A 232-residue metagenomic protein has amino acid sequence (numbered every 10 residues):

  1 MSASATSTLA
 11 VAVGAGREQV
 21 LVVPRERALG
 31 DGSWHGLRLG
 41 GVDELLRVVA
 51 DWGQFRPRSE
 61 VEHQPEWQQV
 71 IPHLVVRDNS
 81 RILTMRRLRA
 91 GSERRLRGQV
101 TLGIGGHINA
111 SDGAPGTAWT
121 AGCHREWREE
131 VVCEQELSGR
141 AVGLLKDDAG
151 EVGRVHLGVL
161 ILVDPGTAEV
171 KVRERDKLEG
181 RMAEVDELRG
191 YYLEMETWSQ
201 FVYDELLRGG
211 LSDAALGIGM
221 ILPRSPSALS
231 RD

Functional and structural regions predicted by a protein language model:
A3-V13, L21-E26, R58, G98-S111 (+1 more regions): Nudix hydrolase/Nudix homology domain
A12-A50: Extreme N-terminus nucleophile/cap motif
E18, W67-H73, G158-L160: Extracellular structured ligand-interaction cores
D31, I82, T167-K171: Residue-level signal for secondary-structure boundary sites
G36-N79, R87-E93: Acidic, metal-coordinating catalytic segment for phosphate/diphosphate chemistry, firing primarily on the Nudix
E62-E66, S92, D112-P115, W119 (+2 more regions): Conserved aromatic-histidine-acidic binding/catalytic patches
R81-E129: Conserved Nudix-box catalytic region and its N-terminal flanking loop in Nudix hydrolases and closely related
E134-G143: A short coil-to-beta-strand element that immediately follows conserved catalytic motifs
